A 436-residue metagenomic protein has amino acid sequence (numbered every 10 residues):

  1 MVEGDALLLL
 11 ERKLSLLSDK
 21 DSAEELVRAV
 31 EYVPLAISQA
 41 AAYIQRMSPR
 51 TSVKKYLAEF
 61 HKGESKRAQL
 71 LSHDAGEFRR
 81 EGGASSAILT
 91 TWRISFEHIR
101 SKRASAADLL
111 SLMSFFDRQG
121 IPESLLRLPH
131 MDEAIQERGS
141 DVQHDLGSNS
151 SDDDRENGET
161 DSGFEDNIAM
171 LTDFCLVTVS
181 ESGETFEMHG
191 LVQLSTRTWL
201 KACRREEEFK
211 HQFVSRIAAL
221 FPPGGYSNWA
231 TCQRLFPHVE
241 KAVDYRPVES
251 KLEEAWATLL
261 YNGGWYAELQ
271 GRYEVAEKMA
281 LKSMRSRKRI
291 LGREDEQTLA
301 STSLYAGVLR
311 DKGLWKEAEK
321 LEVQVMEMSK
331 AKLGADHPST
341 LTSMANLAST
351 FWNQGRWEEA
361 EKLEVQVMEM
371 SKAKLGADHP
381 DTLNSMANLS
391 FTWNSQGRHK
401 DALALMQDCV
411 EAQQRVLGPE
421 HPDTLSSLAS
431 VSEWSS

Functional and structural regions predicted by a protein language model:
M1-S286, I290, T302, L309-E317 (+2 more regions): Aliphatic-rich helical/repeat scaffold segments used for oligomerization and domain docking
V33, A134, H337, H379 (+1 more regions): Conserved G/P- and acidic residue-centered "switch" motifs that form tight phosphate/ATP-binding loops in soluble
E249-K251, R285, R289-R293, M326-E327 (+5 more regions): Short coil/turn linkers that connect adjacent helices within long alpha-helical scaffolds, especially alpha-solenoid
T258-L269, M284, E296-D311, P338-N353 (+2 more regions): Conserved alpha-helical positions within TPR/SEL1-like repeat arrays
K316-S349, N353-N388: Thr-biased low-complexity repeat/linker tracts and other Thr-enriched repetitive architectures
